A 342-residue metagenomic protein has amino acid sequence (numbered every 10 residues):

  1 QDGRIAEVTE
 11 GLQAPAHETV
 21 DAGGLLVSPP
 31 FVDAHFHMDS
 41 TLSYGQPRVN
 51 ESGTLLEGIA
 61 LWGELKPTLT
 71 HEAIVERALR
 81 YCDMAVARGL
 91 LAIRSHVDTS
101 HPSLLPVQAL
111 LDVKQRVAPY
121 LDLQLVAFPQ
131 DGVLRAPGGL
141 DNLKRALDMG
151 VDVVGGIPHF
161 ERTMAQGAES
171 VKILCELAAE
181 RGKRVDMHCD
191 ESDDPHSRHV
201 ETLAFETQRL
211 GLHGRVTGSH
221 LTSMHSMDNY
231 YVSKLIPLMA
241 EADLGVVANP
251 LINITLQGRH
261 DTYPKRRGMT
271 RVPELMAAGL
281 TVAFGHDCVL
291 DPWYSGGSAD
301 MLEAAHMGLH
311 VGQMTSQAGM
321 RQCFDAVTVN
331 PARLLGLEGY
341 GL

Functional and structural regions predicted by a protein language model:
Q1-S28: Histidine-rich, glycine-flanked metal-binding segment
G3, G24, H35, G89 (+7 more regions): Divalent metal-coordination and catalytic microenvironments
L25-P47, S192-D193: Di-metal (Zn2+ and/or Mg2+/Mn2+) metal-binding site signature of metallo-dependent hydrolases with the MBL/beta-CASP
V27, Y44-H96, L104-R116, D141-D148: Alpha-helical scaffold segments that flank or form the walls of functional sites
L42-I74, G150-V153, H199-T217, A240-G245 (+2 more regions): Active-site gating loops and adjacent loop-to-helix segments of metal-dependent hydrolytic enzymes
A60-R77, V126-G138, P158-A165: Active-site mouth loops of central-metabolism enzymes
L105-P119, R135-G245, T262-F284: Histidine/acidic residue-rich metal-binding segments in metalloenzymes
R184, F205-V216, N249-L256, R266-L342: His/Asp/Glu-enriched, well-ordered alpha-helical/loop segment that forms or immediately abuts the divalent-metal
